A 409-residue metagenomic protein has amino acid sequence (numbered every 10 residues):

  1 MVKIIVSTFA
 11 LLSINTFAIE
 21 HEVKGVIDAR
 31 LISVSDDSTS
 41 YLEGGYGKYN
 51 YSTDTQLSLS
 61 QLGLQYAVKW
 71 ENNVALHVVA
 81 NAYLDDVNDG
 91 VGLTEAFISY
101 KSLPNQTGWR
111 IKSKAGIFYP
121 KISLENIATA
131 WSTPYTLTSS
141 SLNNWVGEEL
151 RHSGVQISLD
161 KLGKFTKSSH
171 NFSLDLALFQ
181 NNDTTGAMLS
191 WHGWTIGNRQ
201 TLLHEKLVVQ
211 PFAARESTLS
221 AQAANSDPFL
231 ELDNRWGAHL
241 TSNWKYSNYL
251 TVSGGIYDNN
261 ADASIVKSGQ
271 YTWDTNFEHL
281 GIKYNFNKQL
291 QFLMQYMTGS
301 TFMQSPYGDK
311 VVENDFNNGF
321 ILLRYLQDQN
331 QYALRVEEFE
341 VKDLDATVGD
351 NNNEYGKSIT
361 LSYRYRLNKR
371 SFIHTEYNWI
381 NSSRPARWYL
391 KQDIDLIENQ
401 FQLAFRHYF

Functional and structural regions predicted by a protein language model:
M1-T8: Sec-dependent signal peptide recognition, specifically the positively charged N-region followed immediately by
S13-N15: N-terminal signal peptide c-region/cleavage motif recognized by signal peptidases
E20-V34, T53-W191, W244-S247, L322 (+3 more regions): Outer membrane beta-barrel
I32-L59, N225-D227, K267: Surface-exposed strand-loop-strand hairpins of Gram-negative outer-membrane beta-barrel proteins
G44-Y49, V79, L137-S141, S220-D227 (+4 more regions): Extracytoplasmic loops and strand-loop junctions of Gram-negative outer membrane beta-barrel proteins
T53-L59, N88-G92, W145-R151, L230-N234 (+4 more regions): Short sequence motifs at beta-strands and strand-loop junctions characteristic of Gram-negative outer-membrane
Y100, N234, Y249-F409: Outer-membrane beta-barrel pore domains
K101-S113, E148-I321: Signature for the C-terminal beta-barrel architecture of outer-membrane proteins
